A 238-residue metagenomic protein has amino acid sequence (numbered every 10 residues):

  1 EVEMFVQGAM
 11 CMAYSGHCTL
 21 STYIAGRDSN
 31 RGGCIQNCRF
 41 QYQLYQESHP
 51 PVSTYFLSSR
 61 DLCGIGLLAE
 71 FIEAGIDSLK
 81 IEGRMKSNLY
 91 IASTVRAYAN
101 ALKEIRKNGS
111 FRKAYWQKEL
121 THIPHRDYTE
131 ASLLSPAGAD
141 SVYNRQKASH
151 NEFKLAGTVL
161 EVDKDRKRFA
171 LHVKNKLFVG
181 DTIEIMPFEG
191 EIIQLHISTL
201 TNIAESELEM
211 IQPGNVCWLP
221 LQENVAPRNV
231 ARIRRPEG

Functional and structural regions predicted by a protein language model:
E1-G238: Surface-exposed amphipathic alpha-helical tracts and adjacent flexible/coil segments at the periphery of soluble enzymes
